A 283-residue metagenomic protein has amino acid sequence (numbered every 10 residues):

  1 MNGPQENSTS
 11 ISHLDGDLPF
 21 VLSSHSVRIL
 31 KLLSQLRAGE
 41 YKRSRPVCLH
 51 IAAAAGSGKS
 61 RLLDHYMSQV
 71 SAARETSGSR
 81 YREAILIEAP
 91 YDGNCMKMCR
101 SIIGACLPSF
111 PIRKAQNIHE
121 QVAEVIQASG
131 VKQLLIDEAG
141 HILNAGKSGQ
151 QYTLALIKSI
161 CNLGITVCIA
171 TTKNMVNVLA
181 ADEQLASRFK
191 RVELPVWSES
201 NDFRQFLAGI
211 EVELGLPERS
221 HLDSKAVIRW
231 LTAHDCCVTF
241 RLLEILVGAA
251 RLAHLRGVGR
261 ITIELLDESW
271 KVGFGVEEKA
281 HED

Functional and structural regions predicted by a protein language model:
N2-L22, G56, Q184, E199-N201 (+1 more regions): C-terminal alpha-helical "lid" subdomain
G3-N7, L30, N94-S101, S109-N162 (+5 more regions): Mid-core helix/loop region of P-loop NTP-binding domains shared across ATPases and GTPases
L30-R43: Pre-Walker A adenine-sensing motif
S44-H65: Walker A/P-loop nucleotide-binding motif
S68-S79, P108-F110: Post-Walker A helix-loop "phosphate-sensing" segment adjacent to the P-loop in P-loop NTPases
R80-G93: A short hydrophobic beta-strand->loop->alpha-helix junction that borders the nucleotide-binding pocket of P-loop NTPases
E138, I169-M175: A short beta-strand-to-loop transition that corresponds to the Sensor-1 phosphate-sensing loop of AAA+ P-loop ATPases
A180-V196: A short helix-turn-beta junction within AAA+ P-loop NTPase domains corresponding to the substrate/partner-engaging
